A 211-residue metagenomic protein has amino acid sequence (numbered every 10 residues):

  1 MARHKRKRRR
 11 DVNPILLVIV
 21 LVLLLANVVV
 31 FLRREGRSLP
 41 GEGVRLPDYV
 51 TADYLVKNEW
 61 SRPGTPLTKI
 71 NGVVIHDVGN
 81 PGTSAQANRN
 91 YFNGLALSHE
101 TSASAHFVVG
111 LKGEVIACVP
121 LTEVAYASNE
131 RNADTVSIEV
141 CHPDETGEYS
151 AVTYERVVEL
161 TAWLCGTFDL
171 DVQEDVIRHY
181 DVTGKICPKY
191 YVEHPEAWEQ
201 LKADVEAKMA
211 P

Functional and structural regions predicted by a protein language model:
A2, R8, V12-V18, F31-T51 (+1 more regions): Basic/polar, cationic surfaces and motifs that engage anionic cell-wall and phosphate/carboxylate ligands
A2-S128: N-terminal catalytic cores of peptidoglycan-degrading enzymes
V74, V108, S137-E139, I177: Soluble periplasmic/extracytoplasmic beta-strand elements of cell-envelope proteins
G79, R131, V136-E145: Cell-envelope and extracellular/periplasmic
F92-S98, Y126-S128, T135-I138, E155-E159 (+1 more regions): Short, low-complexity, polar/charged sequence segments that are solvent-exposed and flexible
A127-N129, K185-I186: Short acidic/His/Gly/Ser-rich catalytic and metal-binding motifs that mark active-site loops of diverse hydrolases
